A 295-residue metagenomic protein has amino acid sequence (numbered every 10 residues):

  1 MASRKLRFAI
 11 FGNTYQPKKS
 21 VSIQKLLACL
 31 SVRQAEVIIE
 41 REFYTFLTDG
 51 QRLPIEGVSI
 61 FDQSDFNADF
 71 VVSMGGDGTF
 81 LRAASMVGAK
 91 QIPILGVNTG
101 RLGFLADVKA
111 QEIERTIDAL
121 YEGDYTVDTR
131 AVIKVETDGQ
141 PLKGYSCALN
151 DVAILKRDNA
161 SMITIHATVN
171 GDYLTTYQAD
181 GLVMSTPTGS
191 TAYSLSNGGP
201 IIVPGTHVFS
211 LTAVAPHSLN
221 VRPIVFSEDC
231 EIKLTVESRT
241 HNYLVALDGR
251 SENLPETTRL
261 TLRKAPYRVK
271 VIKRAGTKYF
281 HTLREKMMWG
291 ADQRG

Functional and structural regions predicted by a protein language model:
M1-F70, Q111-T126, T137-S146: ATP/NTP phosphate-donor binding region
Y15, D77-T79, L102, T188-S190: Short glycine-rich anion-binding loops that position phosphate/pyrophosphate groups of nucleotides and phosphorylated
K19-S20, G78-A83, T191-S196: Short glycine/serine/threonine-rich phosphate/pyrophosphate-binding segments that cradle anionic phosphate groups
F46, G100-L105, I201-I202, S218-L219: Short gly/pro/ser/thr-enriched loop/turn and capping motifs at secondary-structure boundaries
M86-V97, F104: Gly/Ser-rich helix-loop-strand patches that form or flank binding pockets for ribonucleotide-derived cofactors
R101-D180: Catalytic core of DAGKc-family lipid kinases
I154, N170-Y173, L219-G295: ATP/nucleoside-binding phosphotransfer catalytic cores, i.e., glycine-rich phosphate-binding loops
T175-A179, V183-N220: Gly/Ser/Thr-rich active-site loops/lids in small-molecule metabolic enzymes that frequently grip phosphoryl groups
